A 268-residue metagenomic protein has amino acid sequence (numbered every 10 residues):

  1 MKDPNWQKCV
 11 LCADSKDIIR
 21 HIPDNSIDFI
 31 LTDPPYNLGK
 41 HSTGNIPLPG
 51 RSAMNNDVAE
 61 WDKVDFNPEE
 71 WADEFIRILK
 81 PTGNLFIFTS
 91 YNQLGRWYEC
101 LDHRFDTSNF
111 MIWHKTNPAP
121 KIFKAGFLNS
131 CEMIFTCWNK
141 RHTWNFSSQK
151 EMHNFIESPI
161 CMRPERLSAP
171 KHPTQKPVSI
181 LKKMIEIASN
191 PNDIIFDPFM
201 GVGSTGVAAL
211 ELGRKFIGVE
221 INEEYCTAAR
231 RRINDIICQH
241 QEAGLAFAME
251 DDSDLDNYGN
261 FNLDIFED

Functional and structural regions predicted by a protein language model:
M1-N5, R230-A246: Short, conserved SAM-binding/catalytic segment of Class I S-adenosyl-L-methionine-dependent methyltransferases
M1-T227, I265: Core catalytic lobe of class I
C12-D17, A246-D254: Conserved SAM/SAH-binding loop
T43-N45, N109, R230-R231, H240-E242 (+1 more regions): Short, intrinsically disordered/low-complexity patches at protein termini and at juxtamembrane boundaries
A53, R230-R231, N260: Short linear motifs centered on Gly/Pro in flexible linkers and helix caps
G83, L101, E211, D235 (+2 more regions): Alpha-helix boundary/capping detector
F135-T143, A243-D252: Short, basic, helix/turn surface patches
Y258-D268: Long, low-complexity, intrinsically disordered segments
